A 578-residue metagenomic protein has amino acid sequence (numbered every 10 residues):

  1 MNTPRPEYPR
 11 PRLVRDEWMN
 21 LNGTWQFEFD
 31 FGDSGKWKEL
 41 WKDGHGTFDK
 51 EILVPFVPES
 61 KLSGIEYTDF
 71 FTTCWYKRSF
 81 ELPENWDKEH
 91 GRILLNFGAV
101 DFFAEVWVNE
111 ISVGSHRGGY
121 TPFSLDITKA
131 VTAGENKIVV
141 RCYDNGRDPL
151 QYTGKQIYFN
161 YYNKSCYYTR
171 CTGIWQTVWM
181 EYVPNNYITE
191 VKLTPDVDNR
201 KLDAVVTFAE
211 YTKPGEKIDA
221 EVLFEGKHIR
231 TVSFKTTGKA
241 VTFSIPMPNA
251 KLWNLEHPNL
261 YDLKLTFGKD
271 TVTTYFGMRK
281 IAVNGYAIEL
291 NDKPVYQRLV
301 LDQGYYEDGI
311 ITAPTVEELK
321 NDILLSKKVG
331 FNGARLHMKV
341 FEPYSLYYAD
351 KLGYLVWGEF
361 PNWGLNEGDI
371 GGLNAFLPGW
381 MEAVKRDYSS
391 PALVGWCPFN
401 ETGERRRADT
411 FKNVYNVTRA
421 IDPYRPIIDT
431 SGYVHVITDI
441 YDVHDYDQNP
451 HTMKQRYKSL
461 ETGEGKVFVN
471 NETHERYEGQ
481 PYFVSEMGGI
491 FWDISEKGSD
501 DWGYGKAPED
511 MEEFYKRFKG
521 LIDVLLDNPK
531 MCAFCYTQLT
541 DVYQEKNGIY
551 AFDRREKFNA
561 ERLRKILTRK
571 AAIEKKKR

Functional and structural regions predicted by a protein language model:
M1-G64, R141, N145-L150, K155 (+3 more regions): Accessory carbohydrate-binding/adhesion or oligomerization-edge regions at the termini of glycan-active proteins
E7-R12, Q26-G32, E66-Y67, F71-Y187 (+4 more regions): Accessory beta-strand-rich segments of carbohydrate-active enzymes
W107-V113, E225, G268, N291: Short strand-turn-strand beta-turns centered on an Asx-Gly dipeptide
V108, K201-K235, V241-F243: Beta-strand-rich binding/interaction modules
V113-G114, I229, V295: Short hydrophobic beta-strand segments in globular cytosolic domains
Y182-K213, K570-R578: Surface beta-strand/loop "capping" patches
K192, L252, K264-S326, P426 (+1 more regions): N-terminal carbohydrate-binding accessory modules
I323-S326, G333-R555, R562-L567, K576: Substrate-binding/catalytic cleft of secreted carbohydrate-active enzymes, primarily glycoside hydrolases
